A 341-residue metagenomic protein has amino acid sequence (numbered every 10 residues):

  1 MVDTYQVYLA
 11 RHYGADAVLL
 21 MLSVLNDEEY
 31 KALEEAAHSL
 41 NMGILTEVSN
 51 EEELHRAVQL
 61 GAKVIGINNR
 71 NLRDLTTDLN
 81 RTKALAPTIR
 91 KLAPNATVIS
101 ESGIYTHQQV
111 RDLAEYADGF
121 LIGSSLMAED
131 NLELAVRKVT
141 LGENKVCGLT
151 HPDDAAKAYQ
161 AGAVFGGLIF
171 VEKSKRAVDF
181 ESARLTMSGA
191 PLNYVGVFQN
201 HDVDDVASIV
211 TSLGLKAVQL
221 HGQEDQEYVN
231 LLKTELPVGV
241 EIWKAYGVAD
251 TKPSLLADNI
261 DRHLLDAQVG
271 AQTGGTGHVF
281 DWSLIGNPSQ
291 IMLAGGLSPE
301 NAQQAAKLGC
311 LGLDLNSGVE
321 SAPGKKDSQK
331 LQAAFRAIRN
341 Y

Functional and structural regions predicted by a protein language model:
M1, S23, S49-E51, R70-L72 (+10 more regions): Active-site beta-loop-alpha junctions enriched in small/polar residues
M1-L45, E53, T82-L85, G167-E235: N-terminal active-site wall of soluble small-molecule enzyme domains
V2-Y13, S49-L60, S100-I122, T150-A161 (+7 more regions): Catalytic cores of alpha/beta
T4, M21, E29-A128, D281 (+1 more regions): Ordered, small/hydrophobic-rich secondary-structure cores
Q6-E29, G66-T76, Y116-V139, A163-K175 (+3 more regions): Glycine-rich phosphate-binding active-site loops on the catalytic face of alpha/beta enzymes
V18-L20, I44-T46, I65-I67, V98-E101 (+9 more regions): Hydrophobic faces of well-ordered beta-strands that scaffold small-molecule active sites in alpha/beta enzyme cores
A57-R90, G167-S174, V248, D258-M292 (+2 more regions): Glycine/Thr-rich beta-alpha phosphate-binding loop at enzyme active sites
L79-T88, A114, L126-C147, F180-G189 (+3 more regions): C-terminal helical cap(s) of enzyme catalytic domains, especially alpha/beta-barrels
